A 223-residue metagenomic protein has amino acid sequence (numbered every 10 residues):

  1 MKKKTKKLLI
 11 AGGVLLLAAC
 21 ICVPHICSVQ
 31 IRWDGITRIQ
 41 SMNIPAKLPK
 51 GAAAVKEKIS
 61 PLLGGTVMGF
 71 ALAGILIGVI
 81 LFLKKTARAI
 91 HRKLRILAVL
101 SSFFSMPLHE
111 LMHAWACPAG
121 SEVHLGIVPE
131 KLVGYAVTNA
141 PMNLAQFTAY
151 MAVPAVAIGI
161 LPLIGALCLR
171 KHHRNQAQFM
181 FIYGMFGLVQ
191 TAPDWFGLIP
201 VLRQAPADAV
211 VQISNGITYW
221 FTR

Functional and structural regions predicted by a protein language model:
M1-K6: Positively charged n-region of N-terminal signal peptides that target proteins for export
K7, A11, I21-I80, P129-R223: Metalloprotease/metallohydrolase-associated module, dominated by Zn2+-dependent proteases
L16-C20: Final/C-terminal transmembrane alpha-helix of multipass membrane proteins
K85-K93, R170-R174: Membrane-interface helix-boundary motifs at transmembrane edges
T86-I90, A114-V128: Membrane-helix interface/capping segments
I90-P107: Short pre-active-site segment immediately N-terminal to the catalytic Zn-binding motif
S105-P118, P154: Active-site recognition of the HExxH zinc-binding catalytic motif
M112-G120, L161, V201: Active-site-flanking alpha-helical
